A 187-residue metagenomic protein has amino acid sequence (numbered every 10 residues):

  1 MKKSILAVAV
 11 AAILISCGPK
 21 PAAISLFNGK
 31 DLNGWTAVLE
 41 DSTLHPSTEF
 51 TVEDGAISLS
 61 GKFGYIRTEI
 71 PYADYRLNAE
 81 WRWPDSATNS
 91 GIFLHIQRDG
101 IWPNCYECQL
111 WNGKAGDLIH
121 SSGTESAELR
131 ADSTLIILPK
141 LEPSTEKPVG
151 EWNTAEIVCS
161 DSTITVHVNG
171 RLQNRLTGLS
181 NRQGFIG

Functional and structural regions predicted by a protein language model:
M1-A22: Bacterial Sec-dependent N-terminal signal peptides
C17-G187: Carbohydrate-interacting regions of secretory-pathway proteins
